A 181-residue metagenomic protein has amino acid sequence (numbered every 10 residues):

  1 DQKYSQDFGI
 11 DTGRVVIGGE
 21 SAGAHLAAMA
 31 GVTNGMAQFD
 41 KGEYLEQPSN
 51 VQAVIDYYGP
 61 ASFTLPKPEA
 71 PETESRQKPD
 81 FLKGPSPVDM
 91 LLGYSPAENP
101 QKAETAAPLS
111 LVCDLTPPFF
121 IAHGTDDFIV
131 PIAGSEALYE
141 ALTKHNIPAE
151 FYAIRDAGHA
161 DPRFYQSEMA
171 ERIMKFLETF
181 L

Functional and structural regions predicted by a protein language model:
Q2-L181: Alpha/beta-hydrolase superfamily serine-hydrolase fold, recognizing
